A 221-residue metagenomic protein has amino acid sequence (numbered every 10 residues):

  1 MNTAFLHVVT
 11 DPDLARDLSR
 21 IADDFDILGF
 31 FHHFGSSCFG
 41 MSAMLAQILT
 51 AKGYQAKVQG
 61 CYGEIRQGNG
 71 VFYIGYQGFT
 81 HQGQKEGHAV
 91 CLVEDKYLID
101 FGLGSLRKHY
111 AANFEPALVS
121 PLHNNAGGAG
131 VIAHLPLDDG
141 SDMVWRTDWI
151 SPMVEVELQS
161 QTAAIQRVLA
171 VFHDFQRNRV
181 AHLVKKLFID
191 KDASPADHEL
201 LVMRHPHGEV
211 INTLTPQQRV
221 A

Functional and structural regions predicted by a protein language model:
M1-A221: A structural boundary/capping signal
